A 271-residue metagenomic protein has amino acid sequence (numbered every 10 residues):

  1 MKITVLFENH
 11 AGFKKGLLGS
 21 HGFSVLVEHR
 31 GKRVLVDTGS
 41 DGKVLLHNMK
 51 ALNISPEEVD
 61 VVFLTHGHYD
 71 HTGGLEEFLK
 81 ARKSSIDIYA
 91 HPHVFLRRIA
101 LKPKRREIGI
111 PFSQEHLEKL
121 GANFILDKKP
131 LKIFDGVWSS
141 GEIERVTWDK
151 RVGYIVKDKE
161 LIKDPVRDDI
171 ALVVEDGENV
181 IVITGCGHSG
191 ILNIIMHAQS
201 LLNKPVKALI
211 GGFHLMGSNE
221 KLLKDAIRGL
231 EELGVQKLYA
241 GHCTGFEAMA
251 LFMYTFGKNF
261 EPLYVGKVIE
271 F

Functional and structural regions predicted by a protein language model:
K2-L52, P165, D169-T184: Conserved beta-strand hairpin/beta-sheet module of binuclear metal-dependent hydrolase folds, prominently
E8-H10, T38-S40, G67, P92-V94 (+5 more regions): Active-site metal-binding loops of divalent metal-dependent hydrolases
H10-F13, K43, R97, R145-D149 (+1 more regions): Short, acidic Gly/Pro/Ser/Thr-rich loop/turn segments
L17, K32-V61, E77, R151 (+2 more regions): Pre-active-site segment of Zn-dependent metallo-hydrolases
K43-F95, L202-A208, E231: Active-site metal-binding motif and surrounding structural segment of the metallo-beta-lactamase
H68-Y69, P165-A171, E175-V182, C186-V265: Cap/insert and terminal regions of metallo-dependent hydrolase folds
V94-I170, E261-E270: Metallo-beta-lactamase
